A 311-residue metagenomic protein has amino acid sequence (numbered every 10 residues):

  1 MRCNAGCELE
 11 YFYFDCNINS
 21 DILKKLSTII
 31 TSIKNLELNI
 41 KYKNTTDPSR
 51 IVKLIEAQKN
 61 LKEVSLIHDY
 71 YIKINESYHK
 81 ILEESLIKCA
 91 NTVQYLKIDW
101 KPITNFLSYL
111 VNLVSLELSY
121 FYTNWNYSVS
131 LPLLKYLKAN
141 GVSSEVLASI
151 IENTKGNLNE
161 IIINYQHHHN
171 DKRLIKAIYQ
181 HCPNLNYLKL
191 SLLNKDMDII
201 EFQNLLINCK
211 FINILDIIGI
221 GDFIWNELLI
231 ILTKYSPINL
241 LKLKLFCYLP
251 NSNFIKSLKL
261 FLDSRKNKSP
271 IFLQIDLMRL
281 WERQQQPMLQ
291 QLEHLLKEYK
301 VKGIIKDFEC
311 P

Functional and structural regions predicted by a protein language model:
M1-P311: The conserved beta-strand core of Leucine-Rich Repeat
